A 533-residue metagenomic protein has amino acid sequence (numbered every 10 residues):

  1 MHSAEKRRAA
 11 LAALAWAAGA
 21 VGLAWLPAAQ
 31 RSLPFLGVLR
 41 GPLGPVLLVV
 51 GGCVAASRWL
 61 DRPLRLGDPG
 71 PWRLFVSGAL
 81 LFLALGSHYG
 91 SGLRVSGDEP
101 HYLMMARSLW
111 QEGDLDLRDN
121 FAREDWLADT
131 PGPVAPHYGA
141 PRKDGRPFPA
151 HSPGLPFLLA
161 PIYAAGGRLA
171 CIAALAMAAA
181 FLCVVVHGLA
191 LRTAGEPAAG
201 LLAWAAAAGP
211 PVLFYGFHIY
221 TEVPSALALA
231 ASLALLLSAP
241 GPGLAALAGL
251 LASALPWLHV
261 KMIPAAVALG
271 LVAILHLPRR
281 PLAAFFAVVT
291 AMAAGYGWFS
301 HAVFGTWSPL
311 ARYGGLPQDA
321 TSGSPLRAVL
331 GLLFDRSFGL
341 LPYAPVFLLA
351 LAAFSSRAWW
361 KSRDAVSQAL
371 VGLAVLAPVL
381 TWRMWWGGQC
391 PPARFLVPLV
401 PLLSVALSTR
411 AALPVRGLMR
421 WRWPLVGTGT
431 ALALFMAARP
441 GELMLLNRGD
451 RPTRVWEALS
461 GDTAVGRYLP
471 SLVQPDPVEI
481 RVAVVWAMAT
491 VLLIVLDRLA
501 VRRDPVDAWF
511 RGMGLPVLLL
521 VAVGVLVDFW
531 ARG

Functional and structural regions predicted by a protein language model:
M1-G90, L191, R280-V288, P424 (+1 more regions): Start-transfer (signal-anchor) and selected internal transmembrane alpha helices of multi-pass inner/ER membrane
Q111-A165, Y313-T321, R383, P452: Interfacial juxtamembrane loops and adjacent helix segments that form the catalytic/substrate-binding surfaces
A170-A194, L227, A231: Transmembrane-helix motifs of polytopic, lipid-linked glycan transferases
A194, S232-L247, A358: Membrane-interface transmembrane helices that cradle and orient dolichyl/undecaprenyl
A199-P210, A230-A234, A248-P256, G270: Short helix- or helix-capping micro-motifs that position conserved polar/aromatic residues at function-defining sites
F217-P224, G339, P392: Short acidic/glycine- and proline-prone juxtamembrane loop motifs at membrane-interface regions of multi-pass membrane
L237-S238, P264-T290, A294, L349-R363 (+1 more regions): Perimembrane helix-loop-helix junctions
R280-A353, Q368-T381, V400, T428-D450: Membrane-lumen/periplasm interface segments of specific transmembrane helices in polyprenyl phosphate-linked
